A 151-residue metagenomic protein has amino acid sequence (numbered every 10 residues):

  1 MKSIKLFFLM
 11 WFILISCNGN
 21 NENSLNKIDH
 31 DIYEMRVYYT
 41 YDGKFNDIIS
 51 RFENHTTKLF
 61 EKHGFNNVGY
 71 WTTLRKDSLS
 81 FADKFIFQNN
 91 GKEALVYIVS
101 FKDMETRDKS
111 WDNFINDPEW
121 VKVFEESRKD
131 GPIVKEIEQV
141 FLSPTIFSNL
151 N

Functional and structural regions predicted by a protein language model:
M1-L25: Bacterial Sec-dependent N-terminal signal peptides
E22, L79-S80: Short Asp/Glu-rich motifs
N23-I28, R51-G69, F85-A94, S100-V140: An amphipathic, aromatic/His-enriched active-site/gating alpha helix that lines ligand/cofactor pockets
Y33-Y38, V96: Active-site-flanking beta-strand signature of metal-NTP-handling nucleotidyl enzymes and homologous cyclase-like
Y38-D42, F101-K102: Short, flexible beta-strand-to-coil junctions
Y41-I49: Short, surface-exposed ligand-recognition loops at beta-strand->loop->(often short) alpha-helix junctions that present
Y70-L79: Acidic helix-start/capping segments at beta-turn-to-alpha-helix junctions
L142-N151: Short, low-complexity, Pro/Ser/Thr/Gly-rich segments in the mature regions of secreted, periplasmic
